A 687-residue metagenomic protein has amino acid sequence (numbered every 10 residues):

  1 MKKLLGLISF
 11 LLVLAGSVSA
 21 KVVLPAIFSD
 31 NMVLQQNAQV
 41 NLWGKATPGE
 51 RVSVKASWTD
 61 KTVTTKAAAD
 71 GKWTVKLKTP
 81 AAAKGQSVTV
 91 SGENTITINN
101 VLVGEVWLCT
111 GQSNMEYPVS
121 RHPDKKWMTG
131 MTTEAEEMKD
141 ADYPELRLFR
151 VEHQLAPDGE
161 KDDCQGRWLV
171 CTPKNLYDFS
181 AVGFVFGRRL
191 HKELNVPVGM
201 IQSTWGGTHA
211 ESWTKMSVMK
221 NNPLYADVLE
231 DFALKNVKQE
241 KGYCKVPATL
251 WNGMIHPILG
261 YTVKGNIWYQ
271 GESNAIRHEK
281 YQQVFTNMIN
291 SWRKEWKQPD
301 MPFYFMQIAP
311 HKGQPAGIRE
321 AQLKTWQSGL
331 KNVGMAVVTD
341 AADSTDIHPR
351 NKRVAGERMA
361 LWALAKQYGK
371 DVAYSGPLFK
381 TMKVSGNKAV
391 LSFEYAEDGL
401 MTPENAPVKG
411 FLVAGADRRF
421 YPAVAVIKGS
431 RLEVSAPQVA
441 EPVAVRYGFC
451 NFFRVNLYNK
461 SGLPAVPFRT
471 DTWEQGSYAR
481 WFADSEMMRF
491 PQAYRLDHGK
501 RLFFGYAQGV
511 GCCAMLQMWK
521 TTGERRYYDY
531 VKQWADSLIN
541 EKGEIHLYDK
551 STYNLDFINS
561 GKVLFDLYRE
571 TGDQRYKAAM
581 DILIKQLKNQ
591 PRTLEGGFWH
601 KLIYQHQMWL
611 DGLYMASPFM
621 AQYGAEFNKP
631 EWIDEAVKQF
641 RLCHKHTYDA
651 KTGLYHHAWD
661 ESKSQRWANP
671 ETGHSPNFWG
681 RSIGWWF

Functional and structural regions predicted by a protein language model:
M1-K21: Bacterial Sec-dependent N-terminal signal peptides
G6, A360-L364, M487: A short, amphipathic alpha-helical segment
S9, V13, V33, T64-K66 (+5 more regions): Residues embedded in well-ordered secondary-structure elements
V18, W107-T110, V637, R641-H644: Hydrophobic, aliphatic-enriched repeat segments that assemble into extended interaction scaffolds in large eukaryotic
K21-W473: Cell-envelope and extracellular/periplasmic
E474-F687: Glycan-recognition and catalytic cores of secretory/periplasmic carbohydrate-active enzymes
